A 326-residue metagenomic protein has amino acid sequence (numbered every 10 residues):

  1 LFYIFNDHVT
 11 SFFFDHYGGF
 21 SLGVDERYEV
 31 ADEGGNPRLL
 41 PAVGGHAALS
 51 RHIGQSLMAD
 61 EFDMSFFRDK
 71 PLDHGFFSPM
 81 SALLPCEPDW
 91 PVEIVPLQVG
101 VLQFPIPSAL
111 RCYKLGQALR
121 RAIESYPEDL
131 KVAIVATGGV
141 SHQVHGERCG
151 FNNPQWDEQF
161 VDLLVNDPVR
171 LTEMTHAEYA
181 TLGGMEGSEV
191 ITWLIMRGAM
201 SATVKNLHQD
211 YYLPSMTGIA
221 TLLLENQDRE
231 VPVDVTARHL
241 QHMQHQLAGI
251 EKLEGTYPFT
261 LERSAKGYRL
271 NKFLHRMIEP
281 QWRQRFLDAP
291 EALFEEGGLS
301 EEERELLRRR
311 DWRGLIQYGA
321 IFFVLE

Functional and structural regions predicted by a protein language model:
L1, S11-K114, S125, E147-Q241: Flexible, D/E/H-enriched segments
F2-N6, L97, L130-V140: Beta-strand elements within well-structured catalytic alpha/beta cores of enzymes that handle phosphate/sulfate esters
F5-H8, P290: Short glycine-rich, polar/acidic loop-and-turn segments at beta strand-coil junctions
V9-F12, S141-V144, L293: Short, active-site-adjacent cap segments at secondary-structure transitions
Q117-V132: Non-transmembrane, aqueous-exposed alpha-helical and coiled segments at domain scale
E128-V132, V169, R283, L299: Intrinsically disordered or highly flexible coil/loop and linker segments, enriched in small and charged/polar residues
A136-H142, E147, E279: Long, acidic, intrinsically disordered low-complexity segments
V235-E326: Charged, low-complexity intrinsically disordered segments
